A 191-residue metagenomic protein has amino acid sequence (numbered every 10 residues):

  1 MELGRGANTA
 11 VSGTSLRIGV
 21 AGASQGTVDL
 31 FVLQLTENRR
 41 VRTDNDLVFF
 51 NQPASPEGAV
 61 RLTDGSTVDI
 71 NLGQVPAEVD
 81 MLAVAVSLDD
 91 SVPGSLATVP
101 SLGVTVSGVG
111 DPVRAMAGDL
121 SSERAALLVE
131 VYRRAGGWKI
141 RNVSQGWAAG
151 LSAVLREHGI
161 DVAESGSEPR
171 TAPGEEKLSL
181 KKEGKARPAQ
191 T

Functional and structural regions predicted by a protein language model:
M1-T191: Intrinsic-disorder/low-complexity signal
